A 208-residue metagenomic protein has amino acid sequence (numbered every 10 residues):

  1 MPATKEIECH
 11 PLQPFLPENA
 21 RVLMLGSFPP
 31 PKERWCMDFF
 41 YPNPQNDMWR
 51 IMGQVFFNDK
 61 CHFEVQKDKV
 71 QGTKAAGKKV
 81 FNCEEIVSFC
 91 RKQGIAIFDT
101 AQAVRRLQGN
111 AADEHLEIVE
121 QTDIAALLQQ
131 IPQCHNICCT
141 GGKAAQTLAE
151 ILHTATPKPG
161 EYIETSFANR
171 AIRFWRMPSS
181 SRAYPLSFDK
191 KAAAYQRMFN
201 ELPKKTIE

Functional and structural regions predicted by a protein language model:
M1-E18, P42-P44, I51, Q108-A125 (+1 more regions): C-terminal capping/extension of enzyme domains
F15, I86-C90, Q130: Short, conserved, surface-exposed binding loops centered on an aromatic residue
E18-S27: Short, hydrophobic/glycine-enriched beta-strand segments
L25, C138-T140, M177: Short hydrophobic segments within beta-strands
F28-P29, K143-A144, S181: Catalytic metal-binding/acid-base residues of hydrolase active sites
P30, A103, A183: Active-site loop signature of alpha/beta-hydrolase-fold enzymes
E33-L116: Short, surface-exposed acidic-centric catalytic microdomains
K92-I151: Internal catalytic-core helix/loop-beta-alpha segment that presents or stabilizes conserved functional determinants
